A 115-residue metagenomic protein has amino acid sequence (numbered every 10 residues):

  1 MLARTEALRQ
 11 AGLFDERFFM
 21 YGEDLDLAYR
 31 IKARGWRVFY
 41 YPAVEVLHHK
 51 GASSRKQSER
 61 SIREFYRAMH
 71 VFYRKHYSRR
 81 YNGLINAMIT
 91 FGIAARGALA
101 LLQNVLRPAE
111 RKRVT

Functional and structural regions predicted by a protein language model:
M1-E45: A short, conserved alpha-helix in the catalytic core of glycosyltransferases
Y29-R107: Active-site-adjacent helix/loop segment of glycosyltransferases that harbors family-specific signature motifs
E110-T115: N-terminal hydrophobic signal-anchor/signal peptide
